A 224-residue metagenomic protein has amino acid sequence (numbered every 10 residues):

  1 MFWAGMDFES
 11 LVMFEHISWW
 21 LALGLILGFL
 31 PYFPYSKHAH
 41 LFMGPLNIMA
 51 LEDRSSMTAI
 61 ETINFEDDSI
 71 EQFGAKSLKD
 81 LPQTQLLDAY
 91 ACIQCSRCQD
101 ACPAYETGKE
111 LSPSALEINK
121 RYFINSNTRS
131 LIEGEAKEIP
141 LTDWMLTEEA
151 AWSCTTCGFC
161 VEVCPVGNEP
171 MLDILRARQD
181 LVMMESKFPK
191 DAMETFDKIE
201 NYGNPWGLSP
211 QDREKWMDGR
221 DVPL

Functional and structural regions predicted by a protein language model:
M1-A75: Membrane-embedded alpha-helical bundles of multi-pass integral membrane proteins
L11, E15-L23, S69-A75, K79 (+7 more regions): Residue-level signal for well-ordered alpha-helical segments
W20-P34, H38-E52, D88-A101, Y105 (+6 more regions): Generic, well-ordered alpha-helical scaffold segments in large soluble proteins
M57-L111, N204-Q211: Non-transmembrane accessory domains of multi-pass membrane transporters/channels
D80-A89, A115, I124-L224: Iron-sulfur-cluster electron-transfer modules
S112-L116, K120: Cys/His-clustered metal-coordination modules, chiefly Zn-binding fingers
